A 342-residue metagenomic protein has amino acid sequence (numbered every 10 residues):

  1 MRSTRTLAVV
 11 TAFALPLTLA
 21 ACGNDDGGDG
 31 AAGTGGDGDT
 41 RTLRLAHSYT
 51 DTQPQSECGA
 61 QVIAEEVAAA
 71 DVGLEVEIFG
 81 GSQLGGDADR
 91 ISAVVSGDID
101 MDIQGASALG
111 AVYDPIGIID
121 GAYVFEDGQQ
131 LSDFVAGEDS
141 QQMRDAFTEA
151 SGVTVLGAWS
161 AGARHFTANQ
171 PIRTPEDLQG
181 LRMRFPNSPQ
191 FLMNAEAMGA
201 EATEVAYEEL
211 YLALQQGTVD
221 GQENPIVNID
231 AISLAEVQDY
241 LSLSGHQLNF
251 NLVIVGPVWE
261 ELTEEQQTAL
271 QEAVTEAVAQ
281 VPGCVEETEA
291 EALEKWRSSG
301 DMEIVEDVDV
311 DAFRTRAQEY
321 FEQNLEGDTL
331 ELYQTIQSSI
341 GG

Functional and structural regions predicted by a protein language model:
R2-T6, V10, G23-Q129, T148-A150 (+1 more regions): N-terminal secretory/targeting leader peptides
L17-A21: C-terminal motif of bacterial Sec signal peptides marking the signal peptidase cleavage site
D133-G152: Hinge/lid segment of periplasmic solute-binding proteins
